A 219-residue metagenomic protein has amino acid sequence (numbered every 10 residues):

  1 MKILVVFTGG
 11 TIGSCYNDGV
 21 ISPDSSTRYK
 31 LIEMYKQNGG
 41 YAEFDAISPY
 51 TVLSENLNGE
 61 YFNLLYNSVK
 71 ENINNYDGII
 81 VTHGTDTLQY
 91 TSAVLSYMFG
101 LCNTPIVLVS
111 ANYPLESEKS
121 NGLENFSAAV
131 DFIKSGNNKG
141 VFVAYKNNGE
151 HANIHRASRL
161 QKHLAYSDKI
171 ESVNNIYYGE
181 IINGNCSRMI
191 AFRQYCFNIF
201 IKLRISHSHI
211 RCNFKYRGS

Functional and structural regions predicted by a protein language model:
M1-G218: Active-site histidine-anchored catalytic micro-motif
